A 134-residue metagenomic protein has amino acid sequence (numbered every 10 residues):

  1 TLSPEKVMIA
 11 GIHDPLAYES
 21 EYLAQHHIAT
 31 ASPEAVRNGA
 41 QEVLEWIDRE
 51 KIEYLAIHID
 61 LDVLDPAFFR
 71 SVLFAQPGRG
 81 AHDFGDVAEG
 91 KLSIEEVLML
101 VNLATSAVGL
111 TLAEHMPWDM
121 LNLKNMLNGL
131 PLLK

Functional and structural regions predicted by a protein language model:
T1-L2, M8-Y18, A35-Q41: Active-site glycine-rich loop that binds ribose-phosphate moieties when present
S3-P4, H26: Membrane-proximal helix-turn-helix segments that form the acceptor-binding/catalytic region of lipid-linked
Y22-A24, A29-K134: Catalytic cores of soluble, metal-dependent hydrolases
